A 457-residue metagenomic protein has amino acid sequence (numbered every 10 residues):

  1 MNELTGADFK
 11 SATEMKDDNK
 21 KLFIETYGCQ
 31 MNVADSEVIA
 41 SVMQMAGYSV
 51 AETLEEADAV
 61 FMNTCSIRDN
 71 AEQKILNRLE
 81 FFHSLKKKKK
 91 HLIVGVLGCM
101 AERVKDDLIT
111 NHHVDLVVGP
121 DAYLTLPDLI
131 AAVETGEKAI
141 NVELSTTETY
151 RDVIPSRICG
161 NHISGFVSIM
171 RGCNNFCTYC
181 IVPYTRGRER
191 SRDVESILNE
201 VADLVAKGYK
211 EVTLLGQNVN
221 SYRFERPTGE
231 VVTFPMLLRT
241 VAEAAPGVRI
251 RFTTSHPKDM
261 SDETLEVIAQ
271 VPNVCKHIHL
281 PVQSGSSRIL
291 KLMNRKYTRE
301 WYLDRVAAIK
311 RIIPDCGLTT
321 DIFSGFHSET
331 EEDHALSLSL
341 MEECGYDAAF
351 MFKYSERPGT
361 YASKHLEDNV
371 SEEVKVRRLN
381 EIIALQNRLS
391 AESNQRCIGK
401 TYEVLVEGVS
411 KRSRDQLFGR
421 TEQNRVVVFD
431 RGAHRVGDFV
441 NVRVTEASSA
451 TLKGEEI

Functional and structural regions predicted by a protein language model:
M1-R223, I278, E300-R311, A335-C344 (+3 more regions): Proteins enriched for Cys/Gly/acidic motifs involved in redox and nucleic-acid/cofactor modification
T26, A51, L292, A349 (+1 more regions): Thr-Gly-centered strand-to-loop micro-motif
M31, I67-N70, M100, P257-D259 (+3 more regions): Glycine-/small-residue-rich active-site loops that bind phosphorylated ligands and cofactors
V94-G98, A206-E332, E342: Conserved SAM/AdoMet-binding glycine-rich loop
L124, N175, N220, S287-R288 (+2 more regions): Glycine-centered loop/turn positions within well-structured domains that cap or flank conserved ligand/cofactor-binding
C159-I163, C173-N175, V274, S284 (+5 more regions): Short flexible coil/turn linkers enriched for glycine and charged/polar residues that connect secondary-structure
C177, I197, L214, F252 (+7 more regions): Conserved, mostly hydrophobic/aromatic
A362-I457: Terminal RNA-binding accessory module
